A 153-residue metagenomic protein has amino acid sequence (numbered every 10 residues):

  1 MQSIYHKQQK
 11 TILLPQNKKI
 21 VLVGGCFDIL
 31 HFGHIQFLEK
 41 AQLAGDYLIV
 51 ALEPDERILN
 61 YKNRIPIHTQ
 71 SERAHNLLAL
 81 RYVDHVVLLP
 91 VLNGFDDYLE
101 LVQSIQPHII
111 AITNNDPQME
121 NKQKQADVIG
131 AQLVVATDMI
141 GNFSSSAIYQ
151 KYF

Functional and structural regions predicted by a protein language model:
M1-F153: Nucleotidyltransferase catalytic core that binds NTPs
